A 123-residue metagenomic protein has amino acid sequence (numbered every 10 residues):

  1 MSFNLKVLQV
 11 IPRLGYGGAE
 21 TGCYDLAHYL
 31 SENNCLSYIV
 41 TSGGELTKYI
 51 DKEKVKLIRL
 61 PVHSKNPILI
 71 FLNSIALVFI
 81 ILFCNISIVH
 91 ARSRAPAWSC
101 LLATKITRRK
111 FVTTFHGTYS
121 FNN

Functional and structural regions predicted by a protein language model:
M1-N123: Membrane-interface segments of envelope glycosyltransferases acting on lipid-linked substrates or membrane lipids
